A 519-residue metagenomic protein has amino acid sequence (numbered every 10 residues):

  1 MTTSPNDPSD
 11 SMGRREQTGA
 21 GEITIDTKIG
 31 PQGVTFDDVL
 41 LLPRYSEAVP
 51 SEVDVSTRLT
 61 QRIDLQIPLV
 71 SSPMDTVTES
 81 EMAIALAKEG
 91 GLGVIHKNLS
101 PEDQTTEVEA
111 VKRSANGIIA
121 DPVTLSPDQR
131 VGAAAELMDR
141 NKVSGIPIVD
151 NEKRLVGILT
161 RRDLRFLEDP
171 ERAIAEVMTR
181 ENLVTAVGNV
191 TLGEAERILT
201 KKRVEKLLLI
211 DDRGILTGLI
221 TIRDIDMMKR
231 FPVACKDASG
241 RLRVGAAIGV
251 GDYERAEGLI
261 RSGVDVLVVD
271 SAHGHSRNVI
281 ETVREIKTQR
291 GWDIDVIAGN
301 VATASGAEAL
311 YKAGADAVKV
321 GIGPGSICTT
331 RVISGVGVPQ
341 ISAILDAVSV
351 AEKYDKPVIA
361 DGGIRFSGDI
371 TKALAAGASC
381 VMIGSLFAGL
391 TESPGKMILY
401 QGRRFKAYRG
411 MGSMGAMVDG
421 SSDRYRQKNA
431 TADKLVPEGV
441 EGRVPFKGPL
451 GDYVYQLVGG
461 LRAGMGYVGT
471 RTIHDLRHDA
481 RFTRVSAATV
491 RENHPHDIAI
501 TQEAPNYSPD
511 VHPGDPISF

Functional and structural regions predicted by a protein language model:
M1-Y45, L125-S126, V187, D293 (+3 more regions): Alpha/beta catalytic cores of nucleotide-metabolism and tRNA/nucleoside-modifying enzymes
S51, S100-E109, E168-E171, T191 (+6 more regions): Active-site-adjacent beta->alpha loops and helix N-cap segments on the catalytic face of soluble alpha/beta enzymes
V53-L65, S72-M74, D103-V143, I148-D150 (+6 more regions): Bateman/CBS regulatory modules and CBS-like beta-alpha motifs in cytosolic regions of diverse proteins
D64-V70, G117-P122, E181, D237-A246 (+3 more regions): Short beta-strand/loop segments at the ligand-binding rim of alpha/beta enzyme cores
E81-I84, E254-S262, A302-V320, A360 (+1 more regions): Catalytic cores of alpha/beta
K88-D103, V264-S276, D316-S334, I364-I398: Glycine-rich phosphate-binding active-site loops on the catalytic face of alpha/beta enzymes
V94-N98, T124-L125, G145-P147, T185-V187 (+6 more regions): Catalytic beta/alpha-barrel core
K97-V111, I148, E152-L164, E168 (+5 more regions): Terminal amphipathic helices with adjacent charged low-complexity linkers/tails
